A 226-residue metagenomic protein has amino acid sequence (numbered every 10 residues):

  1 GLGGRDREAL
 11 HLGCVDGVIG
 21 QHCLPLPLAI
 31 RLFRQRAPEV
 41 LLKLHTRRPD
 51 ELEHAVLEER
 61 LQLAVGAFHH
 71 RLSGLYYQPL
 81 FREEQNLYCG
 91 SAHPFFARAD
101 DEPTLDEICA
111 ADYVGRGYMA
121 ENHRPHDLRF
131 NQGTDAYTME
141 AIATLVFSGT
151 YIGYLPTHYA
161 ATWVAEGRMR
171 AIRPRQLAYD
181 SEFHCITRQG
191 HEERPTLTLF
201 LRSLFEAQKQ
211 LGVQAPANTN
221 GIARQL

Functional and structural regions predicted by a protein language model:
G1-D6, F200, L204, L211-Q214: Alpha-helical linker/hinge and terminal dimerization helices associated with HTH transcriptional regulators
R5-R36: N-terminal winged-helix
P25, D100-T104, E192-E206: Short amphipathic alpha-helical coupling segments at ligand-binding clamshell hinges and other catalytic/signaling
A29-L32, D50-Q85: Short beta-strand-centered segments that line the small-molecule binding cleft or hinge of alpha/beta clamshell
V40-R47, A67-F68, R129-A141: Short beta-strand-to-loop elements that line the ligand-binding cleft of bilobed periplasmic-binding protein-like
A55-L57, T144-G149, C185: Hydrophobic residues within well-ordered alpha-helices
Y77-T150, L155, A160-Y179, F205-L226: C-terminal regulatory
Q176-H191: Periplasmic-binding protein-like
